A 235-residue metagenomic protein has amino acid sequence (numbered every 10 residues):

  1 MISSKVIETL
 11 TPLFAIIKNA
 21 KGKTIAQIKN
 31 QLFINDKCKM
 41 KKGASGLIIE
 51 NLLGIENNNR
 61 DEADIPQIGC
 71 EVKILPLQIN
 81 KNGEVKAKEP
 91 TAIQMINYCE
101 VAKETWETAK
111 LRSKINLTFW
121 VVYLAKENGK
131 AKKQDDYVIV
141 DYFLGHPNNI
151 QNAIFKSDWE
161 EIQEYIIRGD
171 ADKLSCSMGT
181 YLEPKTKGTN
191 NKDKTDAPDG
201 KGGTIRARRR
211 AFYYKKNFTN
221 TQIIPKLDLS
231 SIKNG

Functional and structural regions predicted by a protein language model:
M1-P66, E71-G235: Nucleic-acid endonuclease domains
